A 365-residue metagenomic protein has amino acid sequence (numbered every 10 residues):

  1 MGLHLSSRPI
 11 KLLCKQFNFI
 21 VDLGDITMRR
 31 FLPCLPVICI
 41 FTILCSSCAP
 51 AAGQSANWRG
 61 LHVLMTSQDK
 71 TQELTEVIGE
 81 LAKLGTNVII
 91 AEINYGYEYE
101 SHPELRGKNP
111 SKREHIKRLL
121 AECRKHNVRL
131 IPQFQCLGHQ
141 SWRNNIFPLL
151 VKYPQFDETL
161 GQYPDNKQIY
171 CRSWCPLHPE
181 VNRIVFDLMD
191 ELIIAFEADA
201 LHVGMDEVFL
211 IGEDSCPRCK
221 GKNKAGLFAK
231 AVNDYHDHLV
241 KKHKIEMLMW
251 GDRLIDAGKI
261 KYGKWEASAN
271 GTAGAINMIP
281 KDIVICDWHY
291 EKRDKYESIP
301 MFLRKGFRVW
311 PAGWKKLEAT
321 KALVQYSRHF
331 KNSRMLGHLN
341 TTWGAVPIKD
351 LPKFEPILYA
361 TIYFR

Functional and structural regions predicted by a protein language model:
I40-A56: Bacterial Sec-dependent signal peptides at the C-terminal "C-region" and cleavage site
R59-D69, S101-R113, N166-R183, P217-L227 (+2 more regions): The substrate-binding groove and active-site-proximal loops of carbohydrate-active enzymes, especially glycoside
R59-V63, I89-A91, L130-P132, L201-V203 (+4 more regions): Hydrophobic faces of well-ordered beta-strands that scaffold small-molecule active sites in alpha/beta enzyme cores
S67-A82, F186-L188, R293-I299, T320-Y326: Short, acidic/polar
A82-H115: Aromatic-lined carbohydrate-binding/catalytic grooves of carbohydrate-active enzymes
L137-E191: Active-site-adjacent "subsite" loops/lids of carbohydrate-active enzymes
E180-G306, E318: Active-site neighborhood of glycoside hydrolase catalytic domains
W310-R365: Substrate-binding cleft of secreted/luminal carbohydrate-active enzymes
